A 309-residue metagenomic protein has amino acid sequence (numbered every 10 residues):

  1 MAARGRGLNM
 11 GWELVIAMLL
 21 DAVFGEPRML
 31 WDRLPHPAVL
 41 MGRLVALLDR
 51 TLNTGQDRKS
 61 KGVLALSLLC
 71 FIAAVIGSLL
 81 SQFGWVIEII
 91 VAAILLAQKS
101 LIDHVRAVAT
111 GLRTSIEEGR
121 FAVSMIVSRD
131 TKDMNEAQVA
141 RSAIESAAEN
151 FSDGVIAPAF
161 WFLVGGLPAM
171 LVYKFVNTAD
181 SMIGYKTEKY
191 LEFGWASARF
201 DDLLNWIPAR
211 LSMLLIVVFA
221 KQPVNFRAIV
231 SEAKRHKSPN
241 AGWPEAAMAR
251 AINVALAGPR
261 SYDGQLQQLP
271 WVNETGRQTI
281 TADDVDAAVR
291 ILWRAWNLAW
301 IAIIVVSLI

Functional and structural regions predicted by a protein language model:
A2-A3: Ala/Thr-enriched low-complexity intrinsically disordered regions
R6-L171, G184-I309: Hydrophobic alpha-helical transmembrane segments
N177: Substrate/ligand-engaging "lid" and interaction regions
D180-S181: Glycine-rich phosphate/dinucleotide-binding loop and adjoining beta-alpha-beta core of small-molecule
